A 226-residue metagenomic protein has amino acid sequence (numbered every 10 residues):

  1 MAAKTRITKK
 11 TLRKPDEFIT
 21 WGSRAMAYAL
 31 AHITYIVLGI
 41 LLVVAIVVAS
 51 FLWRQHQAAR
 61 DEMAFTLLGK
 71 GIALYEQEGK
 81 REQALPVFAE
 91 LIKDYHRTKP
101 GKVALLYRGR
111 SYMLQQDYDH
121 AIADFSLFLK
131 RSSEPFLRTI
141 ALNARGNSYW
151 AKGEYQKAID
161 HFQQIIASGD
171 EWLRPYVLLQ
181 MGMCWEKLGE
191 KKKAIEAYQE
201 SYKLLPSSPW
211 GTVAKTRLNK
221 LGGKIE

Functional and structural regions predicted by a protein language model:
A2-L42: N-terminal positive-inside, membrane-proximal cytosolic segments immediately preceding the first
L74-Y75, Y112, Y149, W185 (+1 more regions): Residue at a conserved register position within TPR or TPR-like alpha-solenoid repeats
K80-R81, Y118, Y155, K191: TPR-repeat structural position
I92-G101, L129-R138, I165-R174, S201-V213: Short solvent-exposed coil/turn linkers within tandem alpha-helical repeat scaffolds
